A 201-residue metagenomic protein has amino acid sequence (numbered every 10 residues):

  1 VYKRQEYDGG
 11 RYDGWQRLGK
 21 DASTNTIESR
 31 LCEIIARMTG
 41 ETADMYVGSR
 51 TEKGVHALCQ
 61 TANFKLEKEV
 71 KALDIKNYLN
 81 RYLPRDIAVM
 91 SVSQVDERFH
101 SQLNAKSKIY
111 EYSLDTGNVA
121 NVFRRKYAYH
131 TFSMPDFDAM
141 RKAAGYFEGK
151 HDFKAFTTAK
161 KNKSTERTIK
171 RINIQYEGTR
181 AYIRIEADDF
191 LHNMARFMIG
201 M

Functional and structural regions predicted by a protein language model:
K3-M201: Structured-RNA-binding interfaces characteristic of tRNA pseudouridine synthases
